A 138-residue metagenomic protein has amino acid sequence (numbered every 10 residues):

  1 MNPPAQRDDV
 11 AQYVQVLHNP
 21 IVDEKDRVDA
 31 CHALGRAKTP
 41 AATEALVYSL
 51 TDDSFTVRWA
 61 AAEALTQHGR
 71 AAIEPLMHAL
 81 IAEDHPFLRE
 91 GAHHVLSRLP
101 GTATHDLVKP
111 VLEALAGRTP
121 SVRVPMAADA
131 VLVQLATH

Functional and structural regions predicted by a protein language model:
P3-H18, T39-T51, R70-A82, T102-A116 (+1 more regions): Amphipathic alpha-helical scaffolding segments comprising HEAT/armadillo-like alpha-solenoid repeats
Q15-A37: Alpha-helical segment of the N-proximal tetratricopeptide repeat
I21-D23, D53-S54, D84-H85, T119-S121: Short inter-helical turns and helix N-cap capping residues of alpha-solenoid HEAT/ARM repeat scaffolds
D53-V57, A62-R70: Helix-adjacent hinge/juxtasegments
E113-H138: Eukaryotic acidic, Ser/Thr-rich intrinsically disordered low-complexity regions
